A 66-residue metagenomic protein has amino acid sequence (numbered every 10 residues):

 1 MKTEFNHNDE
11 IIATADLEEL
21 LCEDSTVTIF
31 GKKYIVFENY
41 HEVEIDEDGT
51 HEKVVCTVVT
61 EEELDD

Functional and structural regions predicted by a protein language model:
M1-N8: A short beta-strand micro-motif
E10-D16: Short alpha-helix capping/helix-loop boundary micro-motifs
L20-L21: Short, well-ordered loop/turn sites that connect or cap secondary structure elements
K33-E42: Short beta-strand-centered aromatic/proline hotspots
V43-C56: Short, solvent-exposed secondary-structure boundary/capping segments
V58-D66: Glycine- and charge-enriched low-complexity intrinsically disordered segments
